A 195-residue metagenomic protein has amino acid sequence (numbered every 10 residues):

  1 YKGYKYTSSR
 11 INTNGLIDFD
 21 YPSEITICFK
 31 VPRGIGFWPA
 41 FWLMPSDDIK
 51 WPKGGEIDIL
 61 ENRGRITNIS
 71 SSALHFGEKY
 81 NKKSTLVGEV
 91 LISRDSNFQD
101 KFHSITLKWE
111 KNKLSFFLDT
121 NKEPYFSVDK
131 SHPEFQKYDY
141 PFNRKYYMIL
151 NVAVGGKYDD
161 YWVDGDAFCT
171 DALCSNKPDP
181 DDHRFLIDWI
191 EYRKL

Functional and structural regions predicted by a protein language model:
Y1-L195: GH16 jelly-roll
